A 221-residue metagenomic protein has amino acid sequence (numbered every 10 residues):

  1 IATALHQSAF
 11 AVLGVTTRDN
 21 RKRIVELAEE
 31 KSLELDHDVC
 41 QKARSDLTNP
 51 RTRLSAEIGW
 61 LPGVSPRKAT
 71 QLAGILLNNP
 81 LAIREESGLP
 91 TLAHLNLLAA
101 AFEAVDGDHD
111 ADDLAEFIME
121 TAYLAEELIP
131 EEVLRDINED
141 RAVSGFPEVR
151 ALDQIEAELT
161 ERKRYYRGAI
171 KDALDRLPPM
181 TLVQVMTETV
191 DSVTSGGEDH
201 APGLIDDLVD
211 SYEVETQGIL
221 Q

Functional and structural regions predicted by a protein language model:
I1-Q221: C-terminal accessory/regulatory regions appended to core domains
